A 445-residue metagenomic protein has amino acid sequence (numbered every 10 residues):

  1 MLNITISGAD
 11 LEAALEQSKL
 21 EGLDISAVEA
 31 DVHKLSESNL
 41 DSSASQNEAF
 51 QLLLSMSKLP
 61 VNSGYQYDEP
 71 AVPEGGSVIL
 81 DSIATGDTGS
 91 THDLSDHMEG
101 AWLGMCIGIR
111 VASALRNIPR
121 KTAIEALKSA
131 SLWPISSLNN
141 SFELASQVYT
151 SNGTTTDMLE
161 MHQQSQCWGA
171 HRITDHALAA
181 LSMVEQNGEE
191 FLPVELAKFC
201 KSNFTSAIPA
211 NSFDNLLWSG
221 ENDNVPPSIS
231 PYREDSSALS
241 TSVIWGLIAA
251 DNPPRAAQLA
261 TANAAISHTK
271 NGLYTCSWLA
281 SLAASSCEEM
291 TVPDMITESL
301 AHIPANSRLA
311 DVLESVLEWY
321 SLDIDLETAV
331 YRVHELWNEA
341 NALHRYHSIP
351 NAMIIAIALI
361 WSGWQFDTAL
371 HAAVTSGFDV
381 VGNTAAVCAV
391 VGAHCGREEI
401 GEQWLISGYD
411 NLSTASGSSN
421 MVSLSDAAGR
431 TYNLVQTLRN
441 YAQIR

Functional and structural regions predicted by a protein language model:
M1-R445: Structured, active/binding-site neighborhoods that engage oxygen-rich ligands
